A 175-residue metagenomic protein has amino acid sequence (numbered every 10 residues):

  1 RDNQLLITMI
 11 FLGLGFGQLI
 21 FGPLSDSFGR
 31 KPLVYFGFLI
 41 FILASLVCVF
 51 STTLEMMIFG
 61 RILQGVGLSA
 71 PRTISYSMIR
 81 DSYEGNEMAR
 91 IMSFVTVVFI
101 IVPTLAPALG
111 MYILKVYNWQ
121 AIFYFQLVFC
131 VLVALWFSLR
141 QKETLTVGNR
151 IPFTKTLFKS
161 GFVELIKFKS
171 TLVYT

Functional and structural regions predicted by a protein language model:
R1-F16: Extracellular/periplasmic helix-loop-helix junction of adjacent transmembrane segments in MFS-like secondary
I10, L14, F41, Q64-G65 (+2 more regions): Structural signature of transmembrane alpha-helices in multi-pass secondary transporters
G15-E55: Conserved MFS/SLC helix-loop-helix module at the cytosolic interface between two early adjacent transmembrane helices
F38, I42-S45, G60-R61, L127-A134: A generic transmembrane-helix signature of 12-TM secondary carrier transporters
L54, G60-F99: Cytoplasmic helix-loop-helix junction between adjacent transmembrane helices in 12-TM secondary transporters
M56, Y83-G85, S93-L139: Helix-loop-helix hairpin linking two adjacent transmembrane segments in secondary transporters
L145-Y174: Juxtamembrane intracellular "pre-TM" segments in multi-pass secondary transporters
